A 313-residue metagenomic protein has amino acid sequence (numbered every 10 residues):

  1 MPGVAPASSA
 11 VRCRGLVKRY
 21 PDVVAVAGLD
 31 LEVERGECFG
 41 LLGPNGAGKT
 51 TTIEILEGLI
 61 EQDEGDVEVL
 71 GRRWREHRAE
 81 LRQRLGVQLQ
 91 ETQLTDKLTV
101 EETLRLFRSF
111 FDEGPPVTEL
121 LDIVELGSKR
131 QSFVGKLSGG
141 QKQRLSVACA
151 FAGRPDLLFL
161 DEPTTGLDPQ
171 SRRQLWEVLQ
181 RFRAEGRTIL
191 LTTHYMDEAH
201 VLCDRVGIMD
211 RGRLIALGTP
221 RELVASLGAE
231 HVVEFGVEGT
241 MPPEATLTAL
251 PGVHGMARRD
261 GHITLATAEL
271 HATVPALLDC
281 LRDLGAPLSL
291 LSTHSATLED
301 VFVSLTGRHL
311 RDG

Functional and structural regions predicted by a protein language model:
M1-V17, R308-G313: ABC-family P-loop ATPase nucleotide-binding domain
S8-C13, K18-D210, L214-A216: ABC transporter nucleotide-binding domains
R82, G86, L121, V224 (+2 more regions): Conserved protein kinase catalytic domain
G86, R108, D112, A225-A229 (+3 more regions): A generic structural signal for secondary-structure junctions that act as hinges or helix/strand caps at the edges
E177-A268: ABC transporter nucleotide-binding domain
L270-G313: C-terminal coupling/interaction segments
